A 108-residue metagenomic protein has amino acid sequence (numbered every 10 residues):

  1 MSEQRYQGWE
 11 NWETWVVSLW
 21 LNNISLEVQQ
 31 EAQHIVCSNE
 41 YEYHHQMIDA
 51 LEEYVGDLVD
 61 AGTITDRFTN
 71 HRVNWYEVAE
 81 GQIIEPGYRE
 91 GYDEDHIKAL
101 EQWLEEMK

Functional and structural regions predicted by a protein language model:
M1-K108: Acidic interaction surfaces
